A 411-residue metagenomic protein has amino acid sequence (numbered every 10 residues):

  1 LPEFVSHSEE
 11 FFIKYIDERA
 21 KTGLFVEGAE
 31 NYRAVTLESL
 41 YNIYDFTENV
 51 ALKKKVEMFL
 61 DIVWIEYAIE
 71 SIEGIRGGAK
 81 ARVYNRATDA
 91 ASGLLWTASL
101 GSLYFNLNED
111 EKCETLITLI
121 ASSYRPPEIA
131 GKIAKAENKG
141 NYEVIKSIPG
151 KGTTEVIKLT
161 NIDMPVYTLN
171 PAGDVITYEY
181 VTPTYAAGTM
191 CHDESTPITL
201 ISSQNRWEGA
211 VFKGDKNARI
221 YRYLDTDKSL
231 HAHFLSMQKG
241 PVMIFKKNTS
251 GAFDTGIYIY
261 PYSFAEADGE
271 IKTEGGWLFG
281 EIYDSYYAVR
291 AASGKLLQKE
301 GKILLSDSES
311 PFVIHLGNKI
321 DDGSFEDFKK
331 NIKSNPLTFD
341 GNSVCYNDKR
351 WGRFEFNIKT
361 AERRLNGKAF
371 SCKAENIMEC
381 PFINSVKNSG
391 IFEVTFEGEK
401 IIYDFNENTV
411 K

Functional and structural regions predicted by a protein language model:
L1-K158: Extracellular polysaccharide-recognition and catalytic grooves
H7, F11, N106-K411: Ser/Thr/Asn(+Pro)-rich, low-complexity disordered segments
